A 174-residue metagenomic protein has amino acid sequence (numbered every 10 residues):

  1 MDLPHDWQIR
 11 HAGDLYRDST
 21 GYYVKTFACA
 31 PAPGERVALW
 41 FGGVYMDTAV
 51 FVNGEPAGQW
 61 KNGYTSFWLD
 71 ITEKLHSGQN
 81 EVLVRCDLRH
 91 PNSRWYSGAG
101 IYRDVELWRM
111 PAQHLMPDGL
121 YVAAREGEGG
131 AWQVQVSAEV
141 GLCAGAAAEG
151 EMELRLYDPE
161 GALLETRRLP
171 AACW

Functional and structural regions predicted by a protein language model:
M1, G13-D118, Y157-P159: Accessory beta-strand-rich segments of carbohydrate-active enzymes
M1-I9: Acidic-aromatic substrate-binding/catalytic surfaces of carbohydrate-active enzymes
R10-D14, V122-A123: Short, P/G- and charge-enriched loop/turn segments at secondary-structure junctions
V52, A131-A172: Beta-strand-rich binding/interaction modules
S66-W68, A124-R125, C173-W174: A short local loop/turn or secondary-structure capping micro-motif enriched for an aromatic residue
S77-G78, P170-W174: Glycine-centered tight-turn motifs at strand-turn-strand junctions
A112-A144: Surface beta-strand/loop "capping" patches
